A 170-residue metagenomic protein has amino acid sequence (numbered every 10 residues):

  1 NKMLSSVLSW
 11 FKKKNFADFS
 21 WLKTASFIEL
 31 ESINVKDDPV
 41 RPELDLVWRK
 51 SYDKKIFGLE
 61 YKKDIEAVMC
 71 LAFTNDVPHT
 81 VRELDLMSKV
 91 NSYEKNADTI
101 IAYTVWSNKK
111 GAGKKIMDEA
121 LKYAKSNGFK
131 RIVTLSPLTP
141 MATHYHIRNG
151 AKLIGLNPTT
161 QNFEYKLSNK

Functional and structural regions predicted by a protein language model:
L4-S51, I56-Y61, I65: Short amphipathic alpha-helix that is part of the acyltransferase structural core
C70-I101: Conserved acyl-donor/pantetheine-binding loop and adjacent beta-alpha core of acyl/acetyltransferases and related
I100-A112: A short, internal acetyl-CoA/4′-phosphopantetheine-binding micro-motif in the GNAT/acyltransferase core
S107, V133-H144, T159: Conserved beta-strand-loop-alpha-helix junction that forms the acyl-donor binding cleft
K109-A124: Conserved acetyl-CoA-binding loop-helix of GNAT-fold acetyltransferases
L135, K152-Y165: Conserved catalytic-core motifs of GNAT/GCN5-like acyltransferases
H144-A151: Conserved active-site tyrosine of GNAT-family acetyltransferases
